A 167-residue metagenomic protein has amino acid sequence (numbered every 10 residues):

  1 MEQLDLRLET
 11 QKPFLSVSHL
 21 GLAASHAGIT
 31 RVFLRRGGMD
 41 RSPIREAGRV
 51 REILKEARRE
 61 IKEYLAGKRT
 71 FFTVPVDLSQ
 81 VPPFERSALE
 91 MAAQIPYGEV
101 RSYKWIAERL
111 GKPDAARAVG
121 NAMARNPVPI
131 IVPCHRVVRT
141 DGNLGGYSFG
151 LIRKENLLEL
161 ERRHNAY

Functional and structural regions predicted by a protein language model:
M1-P113, H164-Y167: Basic nucleic-acid-binding alpha-helical/helix-turn surface characteristic of O6-alkylguanine DNA
Y103, P133, Y147: Thr-Gly-centered strand-to-loop micro-motif
D114-N126: Regulatory, non-catalytic segments
I130-V137: Short Lys/Arg-enriched helix C-cap and helix-to-coil transition segments that create basic nucleic-acid-contact patches
T140-Y167: …primarily DNA-binding HTH/wHTH and HhH modules…
